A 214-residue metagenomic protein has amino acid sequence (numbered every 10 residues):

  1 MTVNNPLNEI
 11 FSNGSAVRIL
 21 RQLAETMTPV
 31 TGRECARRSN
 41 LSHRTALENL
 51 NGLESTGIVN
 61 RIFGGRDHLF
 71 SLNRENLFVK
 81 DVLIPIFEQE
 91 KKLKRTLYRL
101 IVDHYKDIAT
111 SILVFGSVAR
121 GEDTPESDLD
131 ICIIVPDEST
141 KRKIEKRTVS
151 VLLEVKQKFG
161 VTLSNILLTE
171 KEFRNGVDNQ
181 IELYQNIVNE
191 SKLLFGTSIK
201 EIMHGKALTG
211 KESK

Functional and structural regions predicted by a protein language model:
T2-T110, A119-P125, P136-K214: Catalytic core of pol beta-like nucleotidyltransferases
D128: Conserved catalytic motifs of the protein kinase core domain
I131-I134: Short beta-strand->loop micro-motif that forms the acidic, two-metal-ion catalytic signature in nucleotide-processing
